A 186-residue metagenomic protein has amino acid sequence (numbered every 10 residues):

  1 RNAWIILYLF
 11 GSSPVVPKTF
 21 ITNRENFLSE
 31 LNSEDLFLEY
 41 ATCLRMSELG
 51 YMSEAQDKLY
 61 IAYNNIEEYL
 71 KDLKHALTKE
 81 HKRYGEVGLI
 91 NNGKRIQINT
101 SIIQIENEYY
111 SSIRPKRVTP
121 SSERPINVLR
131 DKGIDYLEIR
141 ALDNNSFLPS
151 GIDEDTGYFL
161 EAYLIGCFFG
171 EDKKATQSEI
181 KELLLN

Functional and structural regions predicted by a protein language model:
R1, F147-L164: Helical (often loop-to-helix) elements that flank the catalytic cores of nucleotide-handling enzymes
R1-V128: Loop-rich catalytic cores of soluble enzymes, especially ATP-dependent carboxylate-amine ligases and other
N23-E25, A162-G166: Glycine-rich loops and low-complexity Gly/Arg-rich segments that provide flexible linkers or classic glycine-based
I102, N127-Y136, I152-L160: Secondary-structure capping and boundary motifs in well-ordered enzyme cores
K116-S122, L142-N145, P149: A long, hydrophobic alpha-helical segment
K132-S146: Glycine-rich, often proline-containing surface loops adjacent to acidic residues and nearby aromatics that form
L164-N186: Flexible helix-coil linker/hinge segments at domain or subdomain boundaries
